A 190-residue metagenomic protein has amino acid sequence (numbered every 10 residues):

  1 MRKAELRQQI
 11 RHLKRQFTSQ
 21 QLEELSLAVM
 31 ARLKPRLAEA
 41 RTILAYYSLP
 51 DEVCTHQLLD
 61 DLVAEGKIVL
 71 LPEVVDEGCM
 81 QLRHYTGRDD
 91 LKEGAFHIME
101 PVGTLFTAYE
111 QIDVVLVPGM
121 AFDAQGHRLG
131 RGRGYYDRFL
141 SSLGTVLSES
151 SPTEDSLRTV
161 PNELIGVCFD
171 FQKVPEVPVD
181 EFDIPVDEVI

Functional and structural regions predicted by a protein language model:
M1, H12-Q16, V102, E110-V115 (+2 more regions): Surface-exposed, charge/polar-rich loops and edge strands
M1-Q111: N-terminal active-site beta-alpha-beta segment that forms phosphate/nucleotide-binding and substrate-recognition loops
L6, V29, Y135-Y136, P185: Internal, well-ordered alpha-helical segments in soluble enzyme and binding-protein domains
A45, V117-P118: Redox-cofactor binding/interface segments in oxidoreductases and associated redox assembly factors
E52, D123-A124: Short glycine-rich, flexible loops that bind phosphorylated cofactors or substrates
G132: Short polar/charged helix/loop
